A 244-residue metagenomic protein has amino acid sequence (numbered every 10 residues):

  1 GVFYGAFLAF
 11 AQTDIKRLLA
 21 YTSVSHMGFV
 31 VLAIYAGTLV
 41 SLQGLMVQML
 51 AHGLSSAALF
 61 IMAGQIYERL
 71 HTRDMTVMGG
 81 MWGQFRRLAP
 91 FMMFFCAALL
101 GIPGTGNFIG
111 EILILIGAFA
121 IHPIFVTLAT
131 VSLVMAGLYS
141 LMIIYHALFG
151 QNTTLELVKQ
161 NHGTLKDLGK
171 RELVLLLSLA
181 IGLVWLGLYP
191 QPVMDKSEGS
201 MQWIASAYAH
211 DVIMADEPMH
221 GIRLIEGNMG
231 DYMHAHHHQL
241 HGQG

Functional and structural regions predicted by a protein language model:
G1-H146: Hydrophobic transmembrane alpha-helices and their helix-loop junctions in integral membrane proteins
F85-R87, L141-G244: Cytoplasmic/organellar membrane-interface segments at the starts of transmembrane helices in multi-pass inner-membrane
